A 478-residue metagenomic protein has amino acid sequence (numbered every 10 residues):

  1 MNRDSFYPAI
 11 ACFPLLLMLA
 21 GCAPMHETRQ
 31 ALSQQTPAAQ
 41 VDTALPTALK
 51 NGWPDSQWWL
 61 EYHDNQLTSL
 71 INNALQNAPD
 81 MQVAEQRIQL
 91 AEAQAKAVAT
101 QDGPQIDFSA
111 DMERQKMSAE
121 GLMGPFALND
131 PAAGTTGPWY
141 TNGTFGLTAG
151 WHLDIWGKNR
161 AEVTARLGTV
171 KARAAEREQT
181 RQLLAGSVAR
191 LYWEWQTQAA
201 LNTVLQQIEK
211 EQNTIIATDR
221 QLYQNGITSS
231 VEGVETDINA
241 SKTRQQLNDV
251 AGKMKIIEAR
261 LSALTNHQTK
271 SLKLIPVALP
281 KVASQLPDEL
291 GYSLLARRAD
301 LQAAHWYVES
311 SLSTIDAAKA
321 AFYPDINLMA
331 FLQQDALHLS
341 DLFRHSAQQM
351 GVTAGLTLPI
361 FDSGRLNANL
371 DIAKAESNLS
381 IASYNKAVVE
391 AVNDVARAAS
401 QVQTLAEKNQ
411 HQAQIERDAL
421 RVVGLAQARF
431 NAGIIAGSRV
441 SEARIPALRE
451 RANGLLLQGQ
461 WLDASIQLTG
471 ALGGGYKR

Functional and structural regions predicted by a protein language model:
N2-Q76, G124-L128, L167, A251-S293 (+2 more regions): Terminal intrinsically disordered/low-complexity segments used for targeting and assembly
A23, A175-L290, Q401, L405 (+3 more regions): Periplasmic alpha-helical coiled-coil/stalk elements that build and connect Gram-negative outer-membrane
G52, L60, L75-N77, A97 (+5 more regions): Amphipathic alpha-helical coiled-coil scaffold segments and their short linker/junction regions
W53-Y62, S109-T148, S271-P287, D316 (+2 more regions): Small/polar, glycine/serine/threonine/aspartate-rich low-complexity segments that form flexible
L67-S69, L90, N142-T144, R190 (+3 more regions): Transmembrane beta-barrel architecture of outer-membrane proteins
I71, T144-T148, Y192, G291 (+2 more regions): Membrane-embedded beta-strand positions in outer-membrane beta-barrel channels/transporters
Q82-V83, A99, W139, L153-R181 (+7 more regions): Sec/SRP-type N-terminal targeting helices
Y223-I227, F430-I434, A471-G475: A short glycine-centered flexible hinge/capping loop motif at secondary-structure junctions
